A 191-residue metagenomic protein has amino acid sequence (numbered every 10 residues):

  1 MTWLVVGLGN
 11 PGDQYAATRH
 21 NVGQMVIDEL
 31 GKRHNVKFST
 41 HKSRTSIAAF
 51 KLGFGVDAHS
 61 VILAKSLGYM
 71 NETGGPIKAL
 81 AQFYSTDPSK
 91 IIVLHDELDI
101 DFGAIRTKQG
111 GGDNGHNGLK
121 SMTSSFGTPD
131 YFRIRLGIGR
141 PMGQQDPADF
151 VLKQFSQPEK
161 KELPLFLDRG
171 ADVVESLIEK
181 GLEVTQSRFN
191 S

Functional and structural regions predicted by a protein language model:
M1-G110, L119-I134, P141-D146, K153 (+1 more regions): Nucleotide and nucleotide-moiety/phosphate-recognizing core
G112-N114: Short glycine/threonine-rich catalytic loop with a Thr-x-Gly-x-Asp
